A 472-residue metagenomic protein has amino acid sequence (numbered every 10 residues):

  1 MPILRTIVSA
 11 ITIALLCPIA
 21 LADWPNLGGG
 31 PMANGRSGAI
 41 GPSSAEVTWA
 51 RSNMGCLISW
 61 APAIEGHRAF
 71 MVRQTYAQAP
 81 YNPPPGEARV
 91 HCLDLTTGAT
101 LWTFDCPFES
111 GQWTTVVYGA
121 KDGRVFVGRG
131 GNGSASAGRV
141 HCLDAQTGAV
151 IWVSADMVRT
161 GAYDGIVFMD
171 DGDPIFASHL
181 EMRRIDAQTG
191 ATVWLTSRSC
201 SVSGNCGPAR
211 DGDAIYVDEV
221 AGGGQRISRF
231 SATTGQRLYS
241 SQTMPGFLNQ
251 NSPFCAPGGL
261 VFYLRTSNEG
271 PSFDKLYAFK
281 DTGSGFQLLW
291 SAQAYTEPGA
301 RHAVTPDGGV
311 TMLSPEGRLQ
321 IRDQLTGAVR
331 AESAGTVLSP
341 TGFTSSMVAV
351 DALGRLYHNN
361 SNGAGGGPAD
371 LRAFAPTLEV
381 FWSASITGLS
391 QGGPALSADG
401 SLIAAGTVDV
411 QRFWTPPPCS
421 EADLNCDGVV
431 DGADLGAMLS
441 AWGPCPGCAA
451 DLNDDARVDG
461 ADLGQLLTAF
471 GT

Functional and structural regions predicted by a protein language model:
M1-T6: Positively charged n-region of N-terminal signal peptides that target proteins for export
I7-P18: Bacterial N-terminal signal peptides
D23-I58, F70, R89, T97-F108 (+10 more regions): Aromatic (tryptophan-biased) beta-strands that constitute blades/sheets of beta-rich domains
W24-G28, G55-A88, F108-V140, M157-M182 (+6 more regions): Repeat-blade elements of multi-bladed beta-propeller folds
P42, D94-L95, A120, D144-A145 (+10 more regions): Short, acidic, Ser/Thr-enriched surface-loop or helix-capping motifs
C92, C142, R184, R229 (+4 more regions): Conserved blade-register residue in beta-propeller folds
P417-T472: Cellulosome-associated attachment modules in secreted, modular CAZymes
